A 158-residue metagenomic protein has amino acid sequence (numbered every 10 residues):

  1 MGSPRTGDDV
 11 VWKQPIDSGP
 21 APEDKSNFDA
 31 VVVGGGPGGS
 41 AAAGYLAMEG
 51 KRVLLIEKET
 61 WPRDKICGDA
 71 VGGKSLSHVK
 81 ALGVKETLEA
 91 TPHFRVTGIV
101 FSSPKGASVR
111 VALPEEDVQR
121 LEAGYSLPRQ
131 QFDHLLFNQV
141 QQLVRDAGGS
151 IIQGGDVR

Functional and structural regions predicted by a protein language model:
M1-A30, Y45-E49: Extreme N-terminal leader/targeting segments of oxidoreductases
N27, R95, V100-R158: Conserved N-terminal helical subregion
V31, A47-C67: Glycine-rich FAD pyrophosphate-binding loop
G34-P37: Glycine-rich Rossmann-fold phosphate-binding loop(s) that bind the pyrophosphate of adenine dinucleotide cofactors
G50, G83, V144-R145: Short glycine-rich hinge loops at helix-strand junctions in the catalytic core of two-component histidine kinases
E59-C67, K80-L82, S108-R110, E115-D117: Beta1-alpha1 glycine-rich phosphate/pyrophosphate-binding loop at the start of Rossmann-like nucleotide-binding domains
K65-K105: N-terminal FAD cofactor-binding segment of flavoenzymes
